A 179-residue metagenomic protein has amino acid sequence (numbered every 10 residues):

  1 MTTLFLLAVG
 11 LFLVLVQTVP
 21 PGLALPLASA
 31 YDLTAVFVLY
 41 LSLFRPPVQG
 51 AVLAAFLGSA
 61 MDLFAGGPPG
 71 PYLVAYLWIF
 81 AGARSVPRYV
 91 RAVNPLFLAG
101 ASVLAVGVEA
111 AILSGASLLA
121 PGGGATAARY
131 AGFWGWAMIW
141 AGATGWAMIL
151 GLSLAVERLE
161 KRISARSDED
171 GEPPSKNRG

Functional and structural regions predicted by a protein language model:
M1-G179: Terminal, non-globular segments
